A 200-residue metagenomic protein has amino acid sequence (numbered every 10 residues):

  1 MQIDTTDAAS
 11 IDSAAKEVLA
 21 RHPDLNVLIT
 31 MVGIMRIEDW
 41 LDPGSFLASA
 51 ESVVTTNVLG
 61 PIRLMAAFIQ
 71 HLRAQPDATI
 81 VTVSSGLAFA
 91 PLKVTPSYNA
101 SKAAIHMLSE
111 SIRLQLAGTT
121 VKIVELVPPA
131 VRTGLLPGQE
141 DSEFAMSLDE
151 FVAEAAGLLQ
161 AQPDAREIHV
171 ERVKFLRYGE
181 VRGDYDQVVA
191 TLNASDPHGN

Functional and structural regions predicted by a protein language model:
M1-A9: Rossmann-fold cofactor-recognition segment
D12, I34-E51, V94: Conserved mid-core segment of classical short-chain dehydrogenase/reductases
E17-T30, R36-I37, D164: A glycine-rich helix->loop->beta "capping" turn within Rossmann-like NAD(P)(H)-dependent oxidoreductase domains
M65, S101: Active-site helix of classical SDR
S85: Residue(s) in the substrate-gating loop at a strand-loop-helix junction that position the organic substrate next
P91-N99, S111, Q139: Active-site loop-to-helix junction immediately N-terminal to the catalytic Tyr of the SDR YXXXK motif in Rossmann-fold
M107, S111-R172, R182: SDR active-site lid
